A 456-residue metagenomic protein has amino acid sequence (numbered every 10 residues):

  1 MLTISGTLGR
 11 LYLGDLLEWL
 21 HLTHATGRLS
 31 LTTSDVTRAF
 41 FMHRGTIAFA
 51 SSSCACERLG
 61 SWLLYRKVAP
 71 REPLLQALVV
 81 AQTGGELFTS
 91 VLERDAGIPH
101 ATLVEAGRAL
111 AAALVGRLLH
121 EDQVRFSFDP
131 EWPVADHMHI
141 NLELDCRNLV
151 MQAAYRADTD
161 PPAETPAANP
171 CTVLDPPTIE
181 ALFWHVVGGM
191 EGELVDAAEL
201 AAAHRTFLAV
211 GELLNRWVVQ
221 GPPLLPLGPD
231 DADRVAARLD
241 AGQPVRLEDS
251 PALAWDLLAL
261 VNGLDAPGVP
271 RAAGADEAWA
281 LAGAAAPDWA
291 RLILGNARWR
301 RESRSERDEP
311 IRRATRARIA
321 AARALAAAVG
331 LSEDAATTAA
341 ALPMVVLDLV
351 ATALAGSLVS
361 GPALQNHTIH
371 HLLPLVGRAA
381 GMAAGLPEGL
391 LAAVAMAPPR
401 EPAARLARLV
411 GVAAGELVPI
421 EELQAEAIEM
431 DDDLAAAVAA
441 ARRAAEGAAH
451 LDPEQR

Functional and structural regions predicted by a protein language model:
M1-A202, G356, S360-G361: Non-catalytic accessory regions
D175-L342, V346-E422, I428-A436, A440 (+1 more regions): Conserved alpha-helical "signature site" that marks functionally important helical segments or helix/loop junctions
